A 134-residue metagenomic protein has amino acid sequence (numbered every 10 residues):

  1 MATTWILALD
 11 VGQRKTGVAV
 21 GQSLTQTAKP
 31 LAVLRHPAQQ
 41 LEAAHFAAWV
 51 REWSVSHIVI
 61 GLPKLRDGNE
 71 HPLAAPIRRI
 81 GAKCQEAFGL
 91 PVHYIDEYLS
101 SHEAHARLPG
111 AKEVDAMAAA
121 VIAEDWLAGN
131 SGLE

Functional and structural regions predicted by a protein language model:
A2-L9, Q13-E134: Phosphate- and other anionic-substrate recognition elements at nucleic-acid/protein interfaces
